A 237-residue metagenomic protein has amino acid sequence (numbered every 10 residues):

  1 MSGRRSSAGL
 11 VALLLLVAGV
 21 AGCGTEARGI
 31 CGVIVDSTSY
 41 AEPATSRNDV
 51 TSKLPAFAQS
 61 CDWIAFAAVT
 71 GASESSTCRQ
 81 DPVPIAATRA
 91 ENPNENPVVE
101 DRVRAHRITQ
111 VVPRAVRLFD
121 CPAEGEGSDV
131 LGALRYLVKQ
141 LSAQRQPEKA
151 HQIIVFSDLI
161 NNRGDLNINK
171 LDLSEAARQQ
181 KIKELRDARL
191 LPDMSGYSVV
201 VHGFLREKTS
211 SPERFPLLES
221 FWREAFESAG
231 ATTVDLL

Functional and structural regions predicted by a protein language model:
M1-L10: Bacterial N-terminal signal peptides that target proteins for export
L10-G19: Bacterial N-terminal signal peptides
A21-E26: Bacterial signal peptide processing site
A27-N96, Q152-I154: Von Willebrand factor
S37-Y40, G71-E74, L159-R163, L205-K208: Solvent-exposed loop/turn segments at secondary-structure junctions within structured extracellular/periplasmic domains
P93-K149: Von Willebrand factor
I160-F215: VWA/integrin I-like adhesion module and closely mimicked acidic/polar interface patches used
V200-L237: Eukaryote-biased recognition of electropositive, low-complexity segments and basic polyanion/acidic-motif-binding
